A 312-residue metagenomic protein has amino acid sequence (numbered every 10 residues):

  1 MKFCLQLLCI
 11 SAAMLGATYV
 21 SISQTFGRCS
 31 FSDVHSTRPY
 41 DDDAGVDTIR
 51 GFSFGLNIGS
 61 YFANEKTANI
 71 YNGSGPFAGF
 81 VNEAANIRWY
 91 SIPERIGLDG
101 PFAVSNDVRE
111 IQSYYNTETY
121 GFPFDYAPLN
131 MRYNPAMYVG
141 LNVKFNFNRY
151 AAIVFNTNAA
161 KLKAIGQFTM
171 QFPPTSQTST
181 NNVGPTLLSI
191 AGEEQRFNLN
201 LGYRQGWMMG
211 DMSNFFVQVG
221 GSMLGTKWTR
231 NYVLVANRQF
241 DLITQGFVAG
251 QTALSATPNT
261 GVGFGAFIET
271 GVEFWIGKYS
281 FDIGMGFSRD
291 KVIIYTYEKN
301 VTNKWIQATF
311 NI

Functional and structural regions predicted by a protein language model:
M1-R50: Cleavable N-terminal export/targeting peptides
R38, F52-F54, M137-L141, Q195-L201 (+2 more regions): Hydrophobic, lipid-facing positions within transmembrane beta-strands of outer-membrane proteins
G45-N64: Transmembrane beta-strand segments of Gram-negative outer membrane beta-barrel proteins
I49, N146-Y150, M208-M212, W275-Y279: Outer-membrane beta-barrel channels and translocator barrels
L56-F62, F155-K161, V217-G225, T270-V272 (+1 more regions): Transmembrane beta-barrel strands of outer-membrane/channel proteins
S60, F145, Q205-W207, V272-F274 (+1 more regions): Residue-level signature of outer-membrane beta-barrel architecture
T67-N134, A160-N198, L224-G263, F267 (+1 more regions): Extracellular/periplasm-exposed beta-strand and loop segments of Gram-negative cell-envelope proteins, dominated by
L162, G271-I312: Predominantly the C-terminal beta-signal and adjacent terminal strand-loop region of outer-membrane beta-barrel
